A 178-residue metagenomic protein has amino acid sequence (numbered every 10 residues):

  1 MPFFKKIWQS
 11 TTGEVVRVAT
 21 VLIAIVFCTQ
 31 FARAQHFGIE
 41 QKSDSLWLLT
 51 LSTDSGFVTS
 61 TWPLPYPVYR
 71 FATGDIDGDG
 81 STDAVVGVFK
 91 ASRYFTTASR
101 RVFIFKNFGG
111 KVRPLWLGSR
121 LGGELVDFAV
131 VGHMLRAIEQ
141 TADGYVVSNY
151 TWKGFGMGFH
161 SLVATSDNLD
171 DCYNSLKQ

Functional and structural regions predicted by a protein language model:
M1-G13: N-terminal secretory signal peptides that target proteins for export/translocation
F3-F4, F27, F31: Aromatic (phenylalanine/tyrosine) cluster motif
F4-K5, L22, F105: Generic cytosolic/nucleocytoplasmic N-terminal low-complexity/intrinsically disordered segments
G13-V16, T29: Residue-level micro-sites within transmembrane alpha helices that shape and flank functional polar/acidic positions
A19-F27: Bacterial N-terminal signal peptides
Q30-Q178: Beta-propeller-forming repeat regions
